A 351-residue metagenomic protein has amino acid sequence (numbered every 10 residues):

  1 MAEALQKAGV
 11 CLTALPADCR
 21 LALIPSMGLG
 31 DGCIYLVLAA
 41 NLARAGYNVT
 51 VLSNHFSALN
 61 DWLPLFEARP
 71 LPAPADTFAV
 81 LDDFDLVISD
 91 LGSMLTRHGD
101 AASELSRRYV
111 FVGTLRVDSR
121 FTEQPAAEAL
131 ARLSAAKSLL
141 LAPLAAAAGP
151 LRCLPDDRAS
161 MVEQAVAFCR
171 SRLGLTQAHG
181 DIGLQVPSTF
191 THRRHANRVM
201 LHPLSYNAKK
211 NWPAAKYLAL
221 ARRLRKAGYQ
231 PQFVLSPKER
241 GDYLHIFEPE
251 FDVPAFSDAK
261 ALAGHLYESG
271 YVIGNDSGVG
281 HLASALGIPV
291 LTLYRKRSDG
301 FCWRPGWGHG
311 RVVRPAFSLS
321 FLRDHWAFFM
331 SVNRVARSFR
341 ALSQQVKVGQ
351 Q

Functional and structural regions predicted by a protein language model:
M1-Q351: Catalytic machinery of carbohydrate-active enzymes, primarily nucleotide-sugar-dependent glycosyltransferases
